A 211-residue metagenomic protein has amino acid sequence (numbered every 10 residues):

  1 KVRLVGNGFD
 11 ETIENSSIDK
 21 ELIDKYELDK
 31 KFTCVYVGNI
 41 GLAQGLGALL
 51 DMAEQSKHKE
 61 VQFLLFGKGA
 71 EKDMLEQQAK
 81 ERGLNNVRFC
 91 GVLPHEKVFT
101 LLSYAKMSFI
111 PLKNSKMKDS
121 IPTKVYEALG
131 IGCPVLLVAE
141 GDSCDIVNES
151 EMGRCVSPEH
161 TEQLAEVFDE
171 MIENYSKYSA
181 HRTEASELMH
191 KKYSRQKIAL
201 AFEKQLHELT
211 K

Functional and structural regions predicted by a protein language model:
G8: Carbohydrate-associated surface elements
S16-T33, E208: Nucleotide-sugar donor-binding and catalytic loop/hinge architecture of NDP-sugar-dependent glycosyltransferases
E27-Q44, L50-A53, L64, R182: Conserved donor-binding/catalytic core segment of Leloir-type glycosyltransferases
Q44, P94-L101, S108-L129, L136-D145: Nucleotide-sugar-dependent
H58-G67, K72-F99: Nucleotide-activated donor-binding/catalytic signature segment of Leloir-type glycosyltransferases, i.e., the conserved
E149, R154-E162, E170-S176: Conserved acidic donor-binding segment of nucleotide-sugar-dependent glycosyltransferases
Q163, E170, K177-K192, K204: A short, well-ordered alpha-helix in the C-terminal region of glycosyltransferases
N174, R195-K211: C-terminal alpha-helical cap of glycosyltransferases
